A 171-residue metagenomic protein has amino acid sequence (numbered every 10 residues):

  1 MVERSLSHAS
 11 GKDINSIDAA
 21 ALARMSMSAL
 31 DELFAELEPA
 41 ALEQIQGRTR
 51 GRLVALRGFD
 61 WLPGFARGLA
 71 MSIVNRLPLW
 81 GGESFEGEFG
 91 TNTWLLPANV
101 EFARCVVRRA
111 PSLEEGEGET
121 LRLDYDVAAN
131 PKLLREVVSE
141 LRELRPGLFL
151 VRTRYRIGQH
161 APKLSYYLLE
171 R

Functional and structural regions predicted by a protein language model:
V2-R171: Soluble ligand-binding/transfer domains with enclosed cavities or grooves
